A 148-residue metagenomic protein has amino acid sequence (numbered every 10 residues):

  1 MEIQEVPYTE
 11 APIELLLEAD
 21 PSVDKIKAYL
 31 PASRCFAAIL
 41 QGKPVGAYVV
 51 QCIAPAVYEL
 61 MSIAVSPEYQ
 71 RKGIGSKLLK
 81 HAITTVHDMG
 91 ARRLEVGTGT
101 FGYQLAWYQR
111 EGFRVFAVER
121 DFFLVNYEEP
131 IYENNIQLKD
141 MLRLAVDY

Functional and structural regions predicted by a protein language model:
M1-Y8, L142, Y148: Conserved N-terminal entry element of GNAT/NAT acetyltransferase domains
I3-P67: Acetyl-CoA-dependent GNAT
S33, L138-R143: Short hydrophobic/aromatic beta-strand or adjacent loop that forms the aromatic wall/cage of a ligand/substrate-binding
Y69, G73-H81: Conserved acetyl-CoA pyrophosphate-binding loop and the N-cap/start of the following alpha-helix in GNAT-like
V86-G99: Conserved GNAT acetyl-CoA-binding A-motif
E95-G97, Q109, R114-N135: Conserved catalytic-core motifs of GNAT/GCN5-like acyltransferases
